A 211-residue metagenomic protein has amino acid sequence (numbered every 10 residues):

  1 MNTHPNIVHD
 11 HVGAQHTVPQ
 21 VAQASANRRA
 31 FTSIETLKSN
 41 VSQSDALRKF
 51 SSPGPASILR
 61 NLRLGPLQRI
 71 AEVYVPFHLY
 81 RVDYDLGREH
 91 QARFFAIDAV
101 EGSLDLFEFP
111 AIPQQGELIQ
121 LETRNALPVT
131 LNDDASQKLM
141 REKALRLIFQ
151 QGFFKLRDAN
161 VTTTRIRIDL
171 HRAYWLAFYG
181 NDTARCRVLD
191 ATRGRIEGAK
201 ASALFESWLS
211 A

Functional and structural regions predicted by a protein language model:
N2-A184, A201-A211: Charged, low-complexity helical/coil segments in non-catalytic cytosolic or luminal regions
D190-A191: Short, acidic, Ser/Thr-enriched surface-loop or helix-capping motifs
R195-I196: Hydrophobic "anchor" residues
